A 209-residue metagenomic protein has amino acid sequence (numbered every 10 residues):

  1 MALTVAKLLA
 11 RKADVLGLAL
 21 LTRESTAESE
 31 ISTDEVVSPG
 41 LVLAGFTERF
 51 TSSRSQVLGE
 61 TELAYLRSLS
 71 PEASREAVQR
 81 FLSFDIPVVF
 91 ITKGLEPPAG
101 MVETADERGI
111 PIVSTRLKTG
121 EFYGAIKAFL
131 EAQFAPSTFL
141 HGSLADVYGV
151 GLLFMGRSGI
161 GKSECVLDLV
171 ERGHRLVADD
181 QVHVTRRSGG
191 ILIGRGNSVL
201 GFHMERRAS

Functional and structural regions predicted by a protein language model:
M1-L82: Gly/Thr-rich phosphate-binding loop signature of adenosyl cofactor/nucleotide-binding cores
R54-V57, P87-F90, I110-V113, G151-L153 (+1 more regions): Structural motif
Q56, L144-D146, L153-M155, R175-V177 (+2 more regions): Structured core elements
R80, T104, D168-L169: Hydrophobic/aromatic ligand-binding patch that stacks against planar heteroaromatic rings of cofactors or nucleotides
D85-V88, G94-F129: Charged, amphipathic alpha-helical linker segments immediately N-terminal to NTP-binding catalytic cores
F129-G149: P-loop NTPase nucleotide-binding/switch module
G149-V177: Glycine-rich phosphate-binding P-loop
R175-S209: Conserved nucleotide-sensing/catalytic segment adjacent to the nucleotide-binding pocket in NTP-handling enzymes
